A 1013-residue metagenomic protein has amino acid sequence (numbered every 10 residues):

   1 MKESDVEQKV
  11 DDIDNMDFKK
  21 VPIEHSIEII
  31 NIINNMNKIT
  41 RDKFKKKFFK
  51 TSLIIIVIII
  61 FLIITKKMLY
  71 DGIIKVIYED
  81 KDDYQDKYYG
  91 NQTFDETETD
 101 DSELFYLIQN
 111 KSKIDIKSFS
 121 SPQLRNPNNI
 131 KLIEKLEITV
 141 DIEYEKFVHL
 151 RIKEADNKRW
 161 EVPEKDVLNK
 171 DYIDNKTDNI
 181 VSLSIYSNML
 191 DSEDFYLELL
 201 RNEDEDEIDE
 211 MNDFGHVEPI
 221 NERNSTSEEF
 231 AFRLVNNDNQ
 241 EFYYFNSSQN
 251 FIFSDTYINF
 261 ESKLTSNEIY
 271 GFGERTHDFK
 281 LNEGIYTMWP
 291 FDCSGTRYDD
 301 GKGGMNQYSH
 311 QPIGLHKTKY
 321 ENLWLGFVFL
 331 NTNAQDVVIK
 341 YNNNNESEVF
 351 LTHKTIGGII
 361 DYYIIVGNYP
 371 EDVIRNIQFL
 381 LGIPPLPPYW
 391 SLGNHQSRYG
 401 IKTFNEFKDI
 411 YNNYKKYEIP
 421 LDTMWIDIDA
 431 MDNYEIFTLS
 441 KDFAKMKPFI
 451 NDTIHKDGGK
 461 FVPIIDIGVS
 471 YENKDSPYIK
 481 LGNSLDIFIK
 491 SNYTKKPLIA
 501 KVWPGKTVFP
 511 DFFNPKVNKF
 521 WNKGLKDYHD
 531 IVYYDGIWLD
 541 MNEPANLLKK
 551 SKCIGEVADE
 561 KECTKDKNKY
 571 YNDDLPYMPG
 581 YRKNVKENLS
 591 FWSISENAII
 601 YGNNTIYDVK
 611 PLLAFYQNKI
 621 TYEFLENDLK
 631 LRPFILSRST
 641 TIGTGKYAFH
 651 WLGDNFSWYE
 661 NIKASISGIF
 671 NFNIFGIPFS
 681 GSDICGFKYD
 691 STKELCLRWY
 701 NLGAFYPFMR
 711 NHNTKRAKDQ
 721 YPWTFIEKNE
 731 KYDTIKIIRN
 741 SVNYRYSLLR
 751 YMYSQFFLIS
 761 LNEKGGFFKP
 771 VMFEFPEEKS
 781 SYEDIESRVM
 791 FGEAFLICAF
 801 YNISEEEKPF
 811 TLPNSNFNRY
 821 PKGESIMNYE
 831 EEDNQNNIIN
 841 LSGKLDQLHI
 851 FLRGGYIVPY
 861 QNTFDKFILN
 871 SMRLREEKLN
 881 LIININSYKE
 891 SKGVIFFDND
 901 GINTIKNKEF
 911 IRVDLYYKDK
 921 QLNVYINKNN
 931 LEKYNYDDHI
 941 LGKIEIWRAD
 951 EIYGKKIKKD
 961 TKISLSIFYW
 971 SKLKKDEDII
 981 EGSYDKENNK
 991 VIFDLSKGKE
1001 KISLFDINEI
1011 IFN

Functional and structural regions predicted by a protein language model:
M1-F44: Short, low-complexity, Lys/Arg-enriched N-terminal segments of secretory-pathway carbohydrate enzymes
F18-K20, W160, F817, S825: Tryptophan-centered short beta-strand motifs
K20, H25-I33, K45-S391, Q396-Y399 (+12 more regions): N-terminal accessory segment at the very beginning of proteins
R41, K45-L53, D530, M752 (+1 more regions): Structural motif marking the loop-to-transmembrane transition
I74, Y78-D95, L107-I108, N237-L848: Catalytic-domain carbohydrate-binding cleft regions of carbohydrate-active enzymes
I826-G843, D976-I1002: Short, surface-exposed beta-strand/turn "edge" patches of beta-sheet domains
K997-N1013: Surface-exposed interaction regions enriched in Ser/Thr/Asp/Glu that occur as long low-complexity tracts or repetitive
